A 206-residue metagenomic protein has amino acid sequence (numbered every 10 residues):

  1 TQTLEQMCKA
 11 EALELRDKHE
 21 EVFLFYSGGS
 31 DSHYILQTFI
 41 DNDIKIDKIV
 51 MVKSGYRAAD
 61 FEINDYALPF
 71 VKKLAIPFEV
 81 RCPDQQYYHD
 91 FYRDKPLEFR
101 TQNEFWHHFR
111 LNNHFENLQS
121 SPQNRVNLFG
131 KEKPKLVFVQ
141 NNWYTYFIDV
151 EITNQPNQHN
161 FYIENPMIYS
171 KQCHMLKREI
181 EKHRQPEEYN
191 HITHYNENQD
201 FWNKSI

Functional and structural regions predicted by a protein language model:
T1-V22, T38, I44-I206: Nucleotide-activated chemistry modules centered on ATP-dependent adenylation/adenylyltransferase
G29: Conserved G/P- and acidic residue-centered "switch" motifs that form tight phosphate/ATP-binding loops in soluble
S32-H33: Catalytic nucleophile loop
